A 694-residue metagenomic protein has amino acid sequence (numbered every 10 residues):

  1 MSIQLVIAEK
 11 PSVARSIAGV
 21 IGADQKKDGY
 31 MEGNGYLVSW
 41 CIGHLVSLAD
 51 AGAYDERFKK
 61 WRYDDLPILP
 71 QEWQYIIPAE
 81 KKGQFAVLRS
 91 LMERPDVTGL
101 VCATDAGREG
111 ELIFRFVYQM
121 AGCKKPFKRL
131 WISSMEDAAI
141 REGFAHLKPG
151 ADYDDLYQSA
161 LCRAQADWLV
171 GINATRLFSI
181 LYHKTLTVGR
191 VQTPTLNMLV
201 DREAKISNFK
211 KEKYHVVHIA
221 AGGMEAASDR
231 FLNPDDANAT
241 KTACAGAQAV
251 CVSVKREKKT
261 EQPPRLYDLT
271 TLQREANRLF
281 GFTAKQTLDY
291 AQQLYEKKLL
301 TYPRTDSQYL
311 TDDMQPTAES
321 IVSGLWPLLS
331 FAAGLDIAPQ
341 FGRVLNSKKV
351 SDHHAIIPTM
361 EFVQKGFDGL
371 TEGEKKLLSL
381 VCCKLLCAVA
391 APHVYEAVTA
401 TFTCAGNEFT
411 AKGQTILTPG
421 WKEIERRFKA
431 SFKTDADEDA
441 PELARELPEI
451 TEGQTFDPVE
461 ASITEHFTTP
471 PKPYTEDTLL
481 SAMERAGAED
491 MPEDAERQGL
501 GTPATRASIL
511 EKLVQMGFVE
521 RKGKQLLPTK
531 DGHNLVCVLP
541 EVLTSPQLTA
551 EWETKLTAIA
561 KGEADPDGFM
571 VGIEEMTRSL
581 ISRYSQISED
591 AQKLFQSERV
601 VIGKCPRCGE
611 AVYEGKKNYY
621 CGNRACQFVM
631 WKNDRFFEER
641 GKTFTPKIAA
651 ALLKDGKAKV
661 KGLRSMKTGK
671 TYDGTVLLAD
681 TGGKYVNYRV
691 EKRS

Functional and structural regions predicted by a protein language model:
M1-A164, W168, P470: Intrinsically disordered, low-complexity regulatory segments
S2-L5, A103-A106, H183-T185, R256-R265 (+3 more regions): Conserved short loop/turn motifs at secondary-structure junctions
S2-L5, M92, T175, N208 (+2 more regions): Basic, low-complexity terminal or inter-domain segments flanking catalytic cores
A8-E9, W40-I42, T104, V170 (+6 more regions): Flexible glycine-/small-residue-rich
P11-A18, G35-V38, I42, P78-R89 (+17 more regions): Amphipathic alpha-helical transducer elements in NTP-driven molecular machines
W73, P95, D137-A221, R256-T260: C-terminal or mid-to-C-terminal helical accessory/interaction module adjacent to the motor/catalytic core
A151, P234-Y267, Q273: Metal- or metallocofactor-binding catalytic centers and their adjacent structured scaffolds across diverse enzyme
